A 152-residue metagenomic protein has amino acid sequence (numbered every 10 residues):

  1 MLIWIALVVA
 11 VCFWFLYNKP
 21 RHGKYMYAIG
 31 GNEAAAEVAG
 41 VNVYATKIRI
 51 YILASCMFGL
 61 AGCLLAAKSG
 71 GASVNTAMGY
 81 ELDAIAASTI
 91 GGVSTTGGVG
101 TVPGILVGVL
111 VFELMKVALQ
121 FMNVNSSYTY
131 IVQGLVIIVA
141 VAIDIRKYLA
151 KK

Functional and structural regions predicted by a protein language model:
M1-Y27, N42: Alpha-helical transmembrane segments of multi-pass integral membrane proteins
A6, A10, W14, Y51 (+7 more regions): Small-residue faces within membrane-embedded alpha-helices
V11-C12, G31, V38, N42-A45 (+1 more regions): Cytosolic-side transmembrane-helix boundaries in multi-pass membrane proteins
F15-K19, L64-K68, V93, G98 (+3 more regions): Helix-loop junctions at the membrane-solvent interface of multi-pass transporters, primarily the C-terminal
R21-K24, A34, Y44-A45, G100-P103 (+1 more regions): Residues that define the loop-to-transmembrane-helix transition and helix capping in multi-pass membrane transporters
Y25-A28, E37, A45, E81 (+2 more regions): Residue-level recognition of specific faces of alpha-helices
N42-L53, K68: Short hydrophobic alpha-helical segments within the ABC transporter permease transmembrane module
I52, F58, K68-I131: Transmembrane alpha-helical segments in multi-pass inner-membrane proteins
